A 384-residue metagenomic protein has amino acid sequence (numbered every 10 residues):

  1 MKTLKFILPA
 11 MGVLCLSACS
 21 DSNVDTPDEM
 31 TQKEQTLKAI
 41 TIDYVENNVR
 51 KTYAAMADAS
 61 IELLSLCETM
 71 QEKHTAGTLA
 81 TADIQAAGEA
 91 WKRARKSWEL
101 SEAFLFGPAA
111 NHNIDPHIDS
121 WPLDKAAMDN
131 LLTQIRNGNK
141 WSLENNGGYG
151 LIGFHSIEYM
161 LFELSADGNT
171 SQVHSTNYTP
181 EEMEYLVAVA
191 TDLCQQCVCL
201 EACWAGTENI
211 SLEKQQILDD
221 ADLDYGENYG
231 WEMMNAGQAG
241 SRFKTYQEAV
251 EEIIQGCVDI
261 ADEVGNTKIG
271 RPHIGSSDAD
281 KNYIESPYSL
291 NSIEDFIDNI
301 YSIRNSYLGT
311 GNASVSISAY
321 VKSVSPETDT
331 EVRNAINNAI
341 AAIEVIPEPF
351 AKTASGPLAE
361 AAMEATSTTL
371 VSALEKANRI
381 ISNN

Functional and structural regions predicted by a protein language model:
M1-L8: Bacterial N-terminal signal peptides that target proteins for export
P9-V13: Hydrophobic helical h-region of N-terminal Sec-dependent signal peptides in bacterial secretory/periplasmic proteins
C15-A18: C-terminal motif of bacterial Sec signal peptides marking the signal peptidase cleavage site
S20-N23: Bacterial signal peptide processing site
T26-N384: Mature extracytoplasmic or organellar-lumen-exposed domains after removal of signal/transit peptides
